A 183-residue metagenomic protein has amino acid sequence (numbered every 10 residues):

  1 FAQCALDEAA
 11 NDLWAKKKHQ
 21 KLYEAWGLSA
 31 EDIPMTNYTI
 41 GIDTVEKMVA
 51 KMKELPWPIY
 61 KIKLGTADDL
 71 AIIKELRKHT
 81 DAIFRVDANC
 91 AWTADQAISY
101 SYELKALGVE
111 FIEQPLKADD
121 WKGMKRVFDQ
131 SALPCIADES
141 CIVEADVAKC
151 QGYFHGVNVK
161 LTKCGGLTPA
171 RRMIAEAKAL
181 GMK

Functional and structural regions predicted by a protein language model:
F1-F84, N89-I98, Y102-A106: N-terminal capping/lid subdomain adjacent to the active-site entrance of alpha/beta enzymes
I62, A67-K183: Catalytic core of soluble alpha/beta enzymes
